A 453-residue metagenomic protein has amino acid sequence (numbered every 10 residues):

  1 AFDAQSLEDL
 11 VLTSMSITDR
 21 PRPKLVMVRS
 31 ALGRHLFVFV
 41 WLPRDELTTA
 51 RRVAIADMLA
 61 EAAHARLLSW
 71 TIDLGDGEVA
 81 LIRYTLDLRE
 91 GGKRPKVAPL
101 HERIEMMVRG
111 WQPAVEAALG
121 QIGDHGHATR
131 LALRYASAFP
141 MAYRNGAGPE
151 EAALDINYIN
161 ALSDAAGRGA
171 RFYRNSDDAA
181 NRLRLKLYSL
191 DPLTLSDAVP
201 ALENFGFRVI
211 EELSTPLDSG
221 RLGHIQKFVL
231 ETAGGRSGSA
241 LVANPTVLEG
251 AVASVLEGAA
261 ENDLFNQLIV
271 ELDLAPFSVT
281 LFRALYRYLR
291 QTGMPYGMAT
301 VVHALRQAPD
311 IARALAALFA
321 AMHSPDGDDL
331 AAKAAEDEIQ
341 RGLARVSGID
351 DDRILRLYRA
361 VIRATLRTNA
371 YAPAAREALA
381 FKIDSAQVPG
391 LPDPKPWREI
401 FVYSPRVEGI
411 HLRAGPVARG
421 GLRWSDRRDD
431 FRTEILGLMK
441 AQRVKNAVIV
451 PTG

Functional and structural regions predicted by a protein language model:
A1-H64, L68-S69, D73-F207, E211-E408 (+1 more regions): Non-catalytic interaction/regulatory segments
V417-G453: Metallocofactor- and cofactor-centric catalytic cores in central/energy metabolism, strongly enriched
